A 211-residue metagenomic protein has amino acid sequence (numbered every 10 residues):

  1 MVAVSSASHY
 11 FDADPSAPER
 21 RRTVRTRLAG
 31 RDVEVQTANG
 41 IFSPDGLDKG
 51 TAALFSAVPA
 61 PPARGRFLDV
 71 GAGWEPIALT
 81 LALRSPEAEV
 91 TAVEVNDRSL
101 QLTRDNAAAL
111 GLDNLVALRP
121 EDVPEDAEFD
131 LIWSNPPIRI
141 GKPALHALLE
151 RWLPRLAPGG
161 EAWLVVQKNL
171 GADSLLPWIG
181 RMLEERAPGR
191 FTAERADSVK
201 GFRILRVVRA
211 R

Functional and structural regions predicted by a protein language model:
M1-A29, G40, P44: N-terminal auxiliary segments of SAM/dcSAM-dependent transferases
A38-S56: Conserved SAM-binding loop and adjacent beta-strand
G50-S134: Conserved SAM/SAH cofactor-binding pocket of Class I
L81, R151-W152, I179: Class I S-adenosylmethionine-dependent transferase superfamily signal
H146-P158: A short glycine-rich, Lys/Arg-flanked "PGG" loop and its adjoining helix->strand segment in the class I
G159-V166: Conserved beta-strand signature within the Rossmann-like core of class I S-adenosyl-L-methionine
Q167-M182: Conserved class I S-adenosyl-L-methionine
R195-R211: Core SAM-dependent methyltransferase catalytic element
